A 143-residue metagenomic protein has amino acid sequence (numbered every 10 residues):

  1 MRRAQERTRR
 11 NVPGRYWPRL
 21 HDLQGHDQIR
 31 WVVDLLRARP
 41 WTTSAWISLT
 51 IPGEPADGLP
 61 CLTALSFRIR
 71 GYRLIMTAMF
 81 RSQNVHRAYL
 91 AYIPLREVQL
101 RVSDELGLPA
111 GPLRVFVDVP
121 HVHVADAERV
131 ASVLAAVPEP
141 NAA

Functional and structural regions predicted by a protein language model:
M1-A143: Terminal, non-catalytic protein-protein interaction segments that mediate quaternary/complex assembly
